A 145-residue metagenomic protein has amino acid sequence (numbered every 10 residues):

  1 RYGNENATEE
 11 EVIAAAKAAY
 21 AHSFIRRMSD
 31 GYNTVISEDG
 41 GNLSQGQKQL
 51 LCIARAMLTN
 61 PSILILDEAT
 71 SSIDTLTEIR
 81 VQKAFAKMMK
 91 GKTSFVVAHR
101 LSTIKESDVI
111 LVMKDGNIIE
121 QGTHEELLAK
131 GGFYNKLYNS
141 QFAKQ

Functional and structural regions predicted by a protein language model:
G3, V12-A21, G31-G131: ABC-family ATPase nucleotide-binding domain "signature/switch" substructure
T8-E9: DNA transaction DNA-binding modules
A129-Q145: C-terminal boundary and immediately downstream tail of ABC-type ATPase nucleotide-binding domains
